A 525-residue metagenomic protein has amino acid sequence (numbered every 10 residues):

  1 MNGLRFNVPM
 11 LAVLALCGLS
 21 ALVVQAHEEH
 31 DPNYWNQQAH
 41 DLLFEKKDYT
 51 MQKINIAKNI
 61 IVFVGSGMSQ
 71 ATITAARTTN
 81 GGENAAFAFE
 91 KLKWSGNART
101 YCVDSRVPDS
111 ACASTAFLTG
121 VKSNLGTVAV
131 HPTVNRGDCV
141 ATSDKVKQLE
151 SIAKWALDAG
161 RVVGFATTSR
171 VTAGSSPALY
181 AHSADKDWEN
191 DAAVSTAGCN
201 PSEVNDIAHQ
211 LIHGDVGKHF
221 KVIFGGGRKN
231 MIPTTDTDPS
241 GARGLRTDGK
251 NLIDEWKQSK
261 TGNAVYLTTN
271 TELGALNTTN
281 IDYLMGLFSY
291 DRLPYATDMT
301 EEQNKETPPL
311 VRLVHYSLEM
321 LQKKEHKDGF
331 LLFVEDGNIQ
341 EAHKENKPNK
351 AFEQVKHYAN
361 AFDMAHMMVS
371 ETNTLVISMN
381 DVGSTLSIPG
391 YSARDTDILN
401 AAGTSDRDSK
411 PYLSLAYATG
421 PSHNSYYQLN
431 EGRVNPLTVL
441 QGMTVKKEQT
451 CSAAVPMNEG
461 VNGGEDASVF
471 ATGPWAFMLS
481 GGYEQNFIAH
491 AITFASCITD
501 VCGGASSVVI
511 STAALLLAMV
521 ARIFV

Functional and structural regions predicted by a protein language model:
N2-D48, D158: Short glycine- and acidic-rich boundary segments immediately preceding or forming the N-terminal edge of structured
E29-L42, K53-N59, M68-T74, T78-T119 (+2 more regions): A post-motif C-terminal structural segment
V62-F63, F165, S378: Structural beta-sheet core signal
T127, G160-T167, H219-K221, A264: Short secondary-structure capping/junction motifs at helix and strand boundaries
A129-V146: His/Cys-centered metal/cofactor-coordination and adjacent catalytic loops
Q148, I152-K154, D158-A178: Glycine-rich phosphate/pyrophosphate-binding loops and their adjacent beta-strand/loop elements at enzyme active sites
G504-V525: Cleavable C-terminal sorting propeptides in eukaryotic secreted/cell-surface proteins
